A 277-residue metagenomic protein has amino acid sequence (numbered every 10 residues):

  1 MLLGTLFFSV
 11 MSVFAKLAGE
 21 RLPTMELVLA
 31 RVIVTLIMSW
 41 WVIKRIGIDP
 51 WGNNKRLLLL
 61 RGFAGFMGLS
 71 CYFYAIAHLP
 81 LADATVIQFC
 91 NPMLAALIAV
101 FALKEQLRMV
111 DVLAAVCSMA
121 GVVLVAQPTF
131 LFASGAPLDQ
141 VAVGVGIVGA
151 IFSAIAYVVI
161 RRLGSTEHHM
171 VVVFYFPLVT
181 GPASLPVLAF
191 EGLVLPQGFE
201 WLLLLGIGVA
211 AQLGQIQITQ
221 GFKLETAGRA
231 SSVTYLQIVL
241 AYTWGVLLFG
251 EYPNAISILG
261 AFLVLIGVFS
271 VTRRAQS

Functional and structural regions predicted by a protein language model:
M1, A96-I151, S165, L265-S277: Juxtamembrane helix-loop boundary signature in multi-pass membrane transporters
M1-G4, I43-C71, Q140-G149, L188 (+1 more regions): Loop-to-transmembrane-helix transition segments
L6-V34, I155-V179: Juxtamembrane helix-loop-helix junctions in multi-pass membrane proteins
A30, T85-C90, L163-V179, Q215-V246 (+1 more regions): Helix-helix packing/entry segments at the starts of transmembrane helices
T35-N54, A64, V122-G135, T180-L202 (+1 more regions): Membrane-interface helix-cap regions at the ends of transmembrane helices in multi-pass membrane proteins
S39, F132-G192: Transmembrane alpha-helical segments that form core, pore/gating elements of small-molecule transporters/exporters
G47, Y74, P92-V116, V239-I258: C-terminal transmembrane-helix exit sites in multi-pass transporters
Q127, Y235, V239-S277: C-terminal-most transmembrane helix of multi-pass membrane proteins
